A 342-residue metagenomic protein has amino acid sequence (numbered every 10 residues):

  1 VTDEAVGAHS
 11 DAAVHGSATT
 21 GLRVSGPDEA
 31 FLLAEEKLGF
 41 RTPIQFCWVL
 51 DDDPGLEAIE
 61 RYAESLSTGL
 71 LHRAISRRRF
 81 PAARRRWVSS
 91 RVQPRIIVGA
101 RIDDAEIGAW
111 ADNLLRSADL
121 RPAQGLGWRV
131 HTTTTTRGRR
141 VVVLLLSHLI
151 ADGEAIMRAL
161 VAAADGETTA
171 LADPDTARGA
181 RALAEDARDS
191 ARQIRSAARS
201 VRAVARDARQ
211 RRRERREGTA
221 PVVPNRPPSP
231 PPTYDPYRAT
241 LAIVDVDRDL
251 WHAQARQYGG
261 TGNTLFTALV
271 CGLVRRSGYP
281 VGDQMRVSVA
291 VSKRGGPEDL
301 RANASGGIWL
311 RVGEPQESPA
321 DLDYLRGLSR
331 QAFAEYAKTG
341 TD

Functional and structural regions predicted by a protein language model:
E4-L22, W48-L56, R61-T68, I75-D342: Soluble acyl-CoA-dependent acyltransferase catalytic core bearing the H(X)4D motif
A30-F31: Nucleic acid-processing catalytic cores of prokaryotic defense/repair systems
R41-F46: Generic N-terminal amphipathic, Lys/Arg-enriched alpha-helix
